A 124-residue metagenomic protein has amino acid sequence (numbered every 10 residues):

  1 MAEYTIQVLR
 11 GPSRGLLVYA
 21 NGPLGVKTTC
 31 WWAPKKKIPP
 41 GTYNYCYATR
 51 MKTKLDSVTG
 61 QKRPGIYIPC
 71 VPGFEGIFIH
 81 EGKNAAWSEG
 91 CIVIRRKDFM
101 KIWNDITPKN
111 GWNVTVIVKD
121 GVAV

Functional and structural regions predicted by a protein language model:
M1-E89, D98-V124: Cell wall/extracellular polymer interaction/catalysis modules
